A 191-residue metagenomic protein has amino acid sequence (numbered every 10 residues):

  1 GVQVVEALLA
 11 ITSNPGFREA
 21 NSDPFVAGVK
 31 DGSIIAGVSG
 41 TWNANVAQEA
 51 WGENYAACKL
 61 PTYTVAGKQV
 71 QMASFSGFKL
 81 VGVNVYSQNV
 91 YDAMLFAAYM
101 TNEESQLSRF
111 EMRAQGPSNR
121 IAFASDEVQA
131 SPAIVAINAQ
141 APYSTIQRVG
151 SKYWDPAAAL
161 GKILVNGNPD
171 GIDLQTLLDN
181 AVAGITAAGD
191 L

Functional and structural regions predicted by a protein language model:
G1-E19: Glycine-centered hinge/linker elements that transmit conformational signals in sensory and ligand-binding systems
Q3, A7, P24, S33 (+9 more regions): Extracytoplasmic/secreted proteins, especially bacterial periplasmic and envelope-associated proteins
F17-D31: Short helix-initiation/N-cap motifs at beta->coil->alpha
E19, R113-G116, A133-A187: C-terminal capping/gating helix-and-loop segments adjacent to ligand/active sites or protein-protein/ligand interfaces
I35-G40, A56-C58: Paired acidic/hydrophobic, glycine-rich loop segments that form the ligand-binding mouth/hinge of periplasmic-binding
N43-A50, T186: Pocket-flanking alpha-helical
Q48-M112: Extracytoplasmic/periplasmic substrate-recognition and gating elements
N119-R120: Short, structured coil/turn linkers that connect adjacent secondary-structure elements
